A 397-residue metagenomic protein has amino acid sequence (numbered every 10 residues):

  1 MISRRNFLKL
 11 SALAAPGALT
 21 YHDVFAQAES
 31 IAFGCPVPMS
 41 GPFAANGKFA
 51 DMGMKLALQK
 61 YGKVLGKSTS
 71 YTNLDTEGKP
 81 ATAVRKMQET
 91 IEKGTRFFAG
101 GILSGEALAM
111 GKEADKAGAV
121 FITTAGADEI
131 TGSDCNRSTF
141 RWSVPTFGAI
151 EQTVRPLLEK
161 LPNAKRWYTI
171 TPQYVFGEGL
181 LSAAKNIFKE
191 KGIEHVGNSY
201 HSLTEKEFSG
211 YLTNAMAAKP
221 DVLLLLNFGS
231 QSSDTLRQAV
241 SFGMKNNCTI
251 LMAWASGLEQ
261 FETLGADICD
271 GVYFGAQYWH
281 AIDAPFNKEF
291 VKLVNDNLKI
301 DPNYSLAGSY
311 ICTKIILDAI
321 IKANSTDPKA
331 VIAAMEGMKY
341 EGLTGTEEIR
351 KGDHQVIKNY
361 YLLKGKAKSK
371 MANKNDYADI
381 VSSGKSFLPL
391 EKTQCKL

Functional and structural regions predicted by a protein language model:
N6-A26: N-terminal export signals
F25-C35, L65-S68, L161-K165: Immediate post-signal peptide segment of exported/extracytoplasmic ligand-binding proteins
I31-G53, Y61, L74-P80, I102-L103 (+3 more regions): Extracytoplasmic "Venus flytrap"
K63, A81, T95-N198, N247-G271: Extracytoplasmic ligand/sensor domains, especially the bilobed periplasmic-binding protein
P80-G94, L157-E159, F208-K219: Short, well-structured alpha-helical segments in soluble
S104-D115, T213, P220-G243: Hydrophobic alpha-helical
L236-Y310, I321-T326, D376-K396: Extracellular/periplasmic periplasmic-binding protein-like sensory domains
K339, L343-L397: Solvent-exposed, acidic/polar segments of extracytosolic/periplasmic ligand-binding ectodomains
